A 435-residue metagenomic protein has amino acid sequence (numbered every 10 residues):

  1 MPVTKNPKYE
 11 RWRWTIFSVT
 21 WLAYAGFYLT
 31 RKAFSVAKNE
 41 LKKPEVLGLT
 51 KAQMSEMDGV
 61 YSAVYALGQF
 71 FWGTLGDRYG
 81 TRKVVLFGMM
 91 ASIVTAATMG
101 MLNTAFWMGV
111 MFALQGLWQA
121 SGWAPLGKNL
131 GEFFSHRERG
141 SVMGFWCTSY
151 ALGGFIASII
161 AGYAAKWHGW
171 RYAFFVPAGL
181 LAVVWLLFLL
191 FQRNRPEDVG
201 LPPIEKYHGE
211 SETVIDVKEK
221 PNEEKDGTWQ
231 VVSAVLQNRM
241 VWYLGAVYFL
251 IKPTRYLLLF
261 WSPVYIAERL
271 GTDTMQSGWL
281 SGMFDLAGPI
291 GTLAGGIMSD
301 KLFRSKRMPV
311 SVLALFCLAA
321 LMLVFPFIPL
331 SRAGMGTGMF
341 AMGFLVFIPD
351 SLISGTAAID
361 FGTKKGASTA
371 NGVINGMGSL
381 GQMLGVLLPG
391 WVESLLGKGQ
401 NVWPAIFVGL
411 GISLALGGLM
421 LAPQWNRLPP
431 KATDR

Functional and structural regions predicted by a protein language model:
I16-K43, L47, L258-P263: Extracytoplasmic
F34-S35, N238-L293, D350, G385-V386: Extracytoplasmic gate region of multi-pass secondary transporters
L67-A105: Conserved MFS/SLC helix-loop-helix module at the cytosolic interface between two early adjacent transmembrane helices
R78-M89, K301-L315: Cytoplasmic membrane-interface "Motif A"-like loop-to-helix N-cap segments of 12-TM Major Facilitator Superfamily
M90-N103, F316-L330: C-terminal ends and interior cores of transmembrane alpha-helices in multi-pass membrane transporters/permeases
M111-A151: Cytoplasmic helix-loop-helix junction between adjacent transmembrane helices in 12-TM secondary transporters
W146-E197: Helix-loop-helix hairpin linking two adjacent transmembrane segments in secondary transporters
K166-A178, P309, W391-S413: A membrane-interface helix-boundary motif in multi-pass transporters
